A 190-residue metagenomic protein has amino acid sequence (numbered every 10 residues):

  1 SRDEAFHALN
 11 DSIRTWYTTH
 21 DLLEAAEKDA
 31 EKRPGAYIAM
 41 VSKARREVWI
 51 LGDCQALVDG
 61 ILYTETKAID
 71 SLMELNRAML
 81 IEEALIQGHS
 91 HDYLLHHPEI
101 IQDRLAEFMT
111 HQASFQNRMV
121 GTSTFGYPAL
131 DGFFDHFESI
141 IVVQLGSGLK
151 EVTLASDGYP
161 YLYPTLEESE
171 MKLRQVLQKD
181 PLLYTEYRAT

Functional and structural regions predicted by a protein language model:
S1-T190: PP2C/PPM-type serine/threonine phosphatase catalytic domain
